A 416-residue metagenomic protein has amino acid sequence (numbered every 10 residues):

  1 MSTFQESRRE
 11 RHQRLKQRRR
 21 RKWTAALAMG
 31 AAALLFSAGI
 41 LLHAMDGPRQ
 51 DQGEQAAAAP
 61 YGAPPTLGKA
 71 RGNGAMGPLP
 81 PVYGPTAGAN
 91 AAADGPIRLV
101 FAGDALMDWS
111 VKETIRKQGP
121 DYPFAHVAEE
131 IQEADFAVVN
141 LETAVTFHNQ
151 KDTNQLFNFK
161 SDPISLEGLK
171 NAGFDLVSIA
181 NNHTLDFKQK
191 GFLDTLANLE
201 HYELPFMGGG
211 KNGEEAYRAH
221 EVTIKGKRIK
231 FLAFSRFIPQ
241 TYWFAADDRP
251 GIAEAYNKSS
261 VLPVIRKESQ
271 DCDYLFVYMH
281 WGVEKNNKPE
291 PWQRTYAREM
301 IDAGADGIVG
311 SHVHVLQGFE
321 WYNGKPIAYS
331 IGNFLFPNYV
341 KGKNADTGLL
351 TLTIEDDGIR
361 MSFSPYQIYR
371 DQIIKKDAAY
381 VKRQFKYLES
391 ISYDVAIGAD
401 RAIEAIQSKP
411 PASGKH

Functional and structural regions predicted by a protein language model:
S2-K16, R21-H416: Acidic, metal/ion-coordinating pockets
